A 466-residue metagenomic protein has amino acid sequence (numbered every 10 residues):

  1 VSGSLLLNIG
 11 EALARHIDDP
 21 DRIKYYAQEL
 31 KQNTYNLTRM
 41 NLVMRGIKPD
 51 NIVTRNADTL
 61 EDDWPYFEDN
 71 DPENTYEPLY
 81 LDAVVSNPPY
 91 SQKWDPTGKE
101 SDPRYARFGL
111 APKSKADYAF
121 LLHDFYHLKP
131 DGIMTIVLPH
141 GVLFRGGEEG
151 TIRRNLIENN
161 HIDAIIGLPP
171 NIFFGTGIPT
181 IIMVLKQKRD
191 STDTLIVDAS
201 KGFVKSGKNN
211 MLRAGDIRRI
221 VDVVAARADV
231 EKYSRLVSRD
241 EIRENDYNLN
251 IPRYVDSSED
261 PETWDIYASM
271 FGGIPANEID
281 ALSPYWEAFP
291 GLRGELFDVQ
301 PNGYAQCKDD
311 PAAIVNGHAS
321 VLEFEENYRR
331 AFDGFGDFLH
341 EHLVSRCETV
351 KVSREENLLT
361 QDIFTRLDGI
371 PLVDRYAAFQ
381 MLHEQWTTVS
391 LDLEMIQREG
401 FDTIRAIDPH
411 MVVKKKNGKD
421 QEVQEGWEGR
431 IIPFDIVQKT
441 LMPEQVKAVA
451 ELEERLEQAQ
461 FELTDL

Functional and structural regions predicted by a protein language model:
V1-A83, S91-D95, D102-A106, A119 (+2 more regions): Conserved S-adenosyl-L-methionine
S2, Q32-N33, L60-E61, P89-Q92 (+6 more regions): Conserved nucleotide-binding/hydrolysis micro-motifs of P-loop NTPases
D18, Y26, Y35-N36, M40-Y76 (+2 more regions): S-adenosyl-L-methionine-dependent nucleic acid methyltransferase catalytic domains
V84-V85, M134: Hydrophobic beta-strand segment of the Class I
P112-L185: Conserved Class I SAM-dependent methyltransferase catalytic core
F174-F271: Flexible, glycine-/basic-rich loop-and-beta segments that form/coincide with the SAM-dependent methyltransferase
I251-S283, E422-V446: Short, exposed interaction patches on small structured surface elements
W286-A288, R293-L466: Terminal accessory regions of large proteins
